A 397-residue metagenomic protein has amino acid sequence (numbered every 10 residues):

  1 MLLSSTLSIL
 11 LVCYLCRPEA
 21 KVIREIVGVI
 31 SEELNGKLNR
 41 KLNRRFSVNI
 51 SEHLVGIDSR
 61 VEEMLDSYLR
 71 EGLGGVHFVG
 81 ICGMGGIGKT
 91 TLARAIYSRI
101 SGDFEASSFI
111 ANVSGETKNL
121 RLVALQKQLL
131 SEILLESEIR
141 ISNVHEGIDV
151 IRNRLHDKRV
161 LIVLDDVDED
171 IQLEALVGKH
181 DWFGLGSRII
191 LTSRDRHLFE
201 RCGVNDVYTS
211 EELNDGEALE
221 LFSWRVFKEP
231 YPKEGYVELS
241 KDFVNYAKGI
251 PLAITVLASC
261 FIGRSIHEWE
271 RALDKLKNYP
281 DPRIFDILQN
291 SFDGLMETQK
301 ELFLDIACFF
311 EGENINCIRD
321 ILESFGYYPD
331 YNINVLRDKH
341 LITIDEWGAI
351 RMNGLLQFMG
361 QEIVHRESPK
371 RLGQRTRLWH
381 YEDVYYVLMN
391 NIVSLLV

Functional and structural regions predicted by a protein language model:
M1-R70, L92-A95, I162, E238-K241 (+7 more regions): Accessory end-domains appended to solenoid repeat scaffolds used in host defense
L7-I9, R154-H156, D181-F183, K233-E234 (+2 more regions): Surface-exposed helical/coil interface segments that assemble multiprotein signaling complexes
L10-I87, T91-I100, A106, A111-V113 (+7 more regions): N-terminal flanking helix/linker immediately upstream of nucleotide/cofactor-binding cores
V123-L130, G186-E238, V256, R271 (+1 more regions): Alpha-helical sensor/transducer elements of the RecA-like P-loop NTPase core
G147, L176, P232-F243: Short conserved motifs of the RecA-like P-loop NTPase core
I151, E238-G249, G294: A short helix-loop-helix "switch/interaction" segment in the helical subdomain of ASCE P-loop NTPases
D157-L161, G184-I190: Loop/turn-to-beta-strand initiation segments
A247-V256, M296-E301: The conserved phosphate-sensing helix
